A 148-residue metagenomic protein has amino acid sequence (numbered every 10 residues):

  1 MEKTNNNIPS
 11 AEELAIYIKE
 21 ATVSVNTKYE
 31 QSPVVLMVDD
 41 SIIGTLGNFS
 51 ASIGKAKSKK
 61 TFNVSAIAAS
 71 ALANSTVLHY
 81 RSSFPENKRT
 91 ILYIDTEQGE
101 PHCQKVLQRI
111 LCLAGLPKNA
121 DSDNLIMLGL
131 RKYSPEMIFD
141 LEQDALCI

Functional and structural regions predicted by a protein language model:
M1-T4, L146: TOPRIM fold recognition
N6-I110: The Walker A/P-loop phosphate-binding site
P85-I148: Conserved inter-motif catalytic segment of the P-loop NTP-binding fold
